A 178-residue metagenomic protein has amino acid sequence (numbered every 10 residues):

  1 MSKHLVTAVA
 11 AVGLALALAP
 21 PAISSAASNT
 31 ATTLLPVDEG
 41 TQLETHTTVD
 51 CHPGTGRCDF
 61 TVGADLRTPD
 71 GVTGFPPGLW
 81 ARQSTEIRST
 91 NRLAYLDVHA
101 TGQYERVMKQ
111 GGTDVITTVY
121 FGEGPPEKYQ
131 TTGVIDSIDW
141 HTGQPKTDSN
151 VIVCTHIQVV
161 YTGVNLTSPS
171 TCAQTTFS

Functional and structural regions predicted by a protein language model:
M1-A26: Secretory targeting and sorting signals
A11-G13, E127-W140, Q174: N-terminal hydrophobic targeting segments
A17, C51-P53, K146: Sterically constrained small-residue positions within well-ordered secondary structures of folded domains
N29-M108, N165: Short, surface-exposed binding/anchoring microloops in extracellular/periplasmic proteins
D50-H52, R57-D59, V153-T155, T171-T175: Sequence contexts marking disulfide-bonded cysteines in secreted/extracellular proteins
R92-I135: Extended, solvent-exposed segments with strong compositional bias
G133-W140, P145-T162: Internal, hydrophobic beta-strand segments that form the core of beta-sheet-rich folds
G163-S178: Short beta-strand elements
